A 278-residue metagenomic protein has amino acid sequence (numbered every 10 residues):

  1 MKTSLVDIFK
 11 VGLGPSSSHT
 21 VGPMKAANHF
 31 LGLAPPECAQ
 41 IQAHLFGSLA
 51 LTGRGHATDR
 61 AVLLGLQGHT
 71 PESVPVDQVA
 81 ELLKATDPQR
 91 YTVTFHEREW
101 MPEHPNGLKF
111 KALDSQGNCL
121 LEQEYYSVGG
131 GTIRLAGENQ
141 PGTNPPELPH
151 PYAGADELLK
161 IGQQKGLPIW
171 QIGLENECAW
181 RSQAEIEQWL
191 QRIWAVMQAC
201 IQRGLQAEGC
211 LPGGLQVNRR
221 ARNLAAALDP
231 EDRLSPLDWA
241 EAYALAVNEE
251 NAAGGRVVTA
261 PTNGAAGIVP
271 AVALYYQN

Functional and structural regions predicted by a protein language model:
M1-G14, T70-P75: Conserved catalytic cysteine-centered active-site region of acyl-thioester-dependent Claisen-condensing enzymes
M1-S4, P35-A39: N-terminal glycine-rich anion-binding loops that anchor highly charged ligand groups
I8-S17, F46-L51, A252-P261: A short glycine/serine-rich beta->alpha loop
S18-L33, P270-N278: Alpha-helical support elements that line or immediately flank enzyme active sites and cofactor-binding pockets
E37-H44, L51-A184, Q188-L190: Catalytic-core signal marking the mid-to-C-terminal active-site face
S48, S115, L274-Y276: Short, glycine-/Ser/Thr-/acidic-enriched flexible segments
A184-N278: Accessory "access/gating" subregions that flank catalytic or transport cores
